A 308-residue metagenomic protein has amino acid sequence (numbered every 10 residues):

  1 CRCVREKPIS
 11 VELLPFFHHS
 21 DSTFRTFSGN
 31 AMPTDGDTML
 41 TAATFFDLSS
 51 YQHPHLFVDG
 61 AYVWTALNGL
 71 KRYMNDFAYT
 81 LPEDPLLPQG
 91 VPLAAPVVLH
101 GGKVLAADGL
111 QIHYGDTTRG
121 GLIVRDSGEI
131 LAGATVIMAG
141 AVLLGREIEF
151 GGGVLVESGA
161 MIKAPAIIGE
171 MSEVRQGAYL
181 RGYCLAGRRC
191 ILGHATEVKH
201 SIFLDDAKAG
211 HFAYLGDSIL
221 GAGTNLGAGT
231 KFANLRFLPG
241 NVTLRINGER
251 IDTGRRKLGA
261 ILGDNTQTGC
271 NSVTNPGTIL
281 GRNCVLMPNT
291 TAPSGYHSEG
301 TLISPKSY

Functional and structural regions predicted by a protein language model:
C1-C3, C184, C190, C270 (+1 more regions): Generic recognition of cysteine residues
C1-V4, I9-T135, T278, N283 (+3 more regions): Terminal amphipathic alpha-helical/low-complexity segments used for targeting or macromolecular assembly
G36-L40, T44-D47, F150-A166, D217 (+1 more regions): Solvent-exposed, charged interface segments at domain starts and junctions
H55, C190, V273: Generic anion/oxyanion-binding catalytic loop in active/binding sites
D76-T80, D84-G90, E149-M161, V198 (+1 more regions): Short, charge-rich amphipathic segments
L110, D116, H194-A195, H200-Y308: Glycine-rich hexapeptide-repeat left-handed beta-helix
S127-D205, G210: Glycine- and small hydrophobic-enriched segments that form the cores of compact globular domains
